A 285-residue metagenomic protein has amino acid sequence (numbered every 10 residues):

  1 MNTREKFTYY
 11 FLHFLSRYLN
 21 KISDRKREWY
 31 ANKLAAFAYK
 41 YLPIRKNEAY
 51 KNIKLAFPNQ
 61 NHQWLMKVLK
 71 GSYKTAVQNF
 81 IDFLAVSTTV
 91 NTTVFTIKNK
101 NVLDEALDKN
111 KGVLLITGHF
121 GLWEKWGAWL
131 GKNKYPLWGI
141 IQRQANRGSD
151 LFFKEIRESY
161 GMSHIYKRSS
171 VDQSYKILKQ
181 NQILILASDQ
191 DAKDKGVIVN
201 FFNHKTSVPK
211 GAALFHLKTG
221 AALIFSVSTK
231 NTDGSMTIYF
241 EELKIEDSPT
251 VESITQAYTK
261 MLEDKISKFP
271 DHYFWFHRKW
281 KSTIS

Functional and structural regions predicted by a protein language model:
M1-T117, G161: Membrane-anchoring hydrophobic helices of lipid-metabolizing enzymes
T3, K70, L107-D108, K132-Y135 (+1 more regions): Non-catalytic C-terminal accessory region of glycerolipid acyltransferases and related lyso-lipid remodeling enzymes
F14, K26, A49-N52, W126 (+4 more regions): Hydrophobic alpha-helical segments typical of transmembrane helices and their membrane-interface/capping positions
L19-I22, G121-G127, Y175-A187: Short, composition-biased local secondary-structure segments
L65, S149, I254: Hydrophobic (often cysteine-bearing) scaffold residues that line and stabilize catalytic clefts of nucleotide/cofactor
K109-R168, D194-V197, H204: Catalytic core of membrane glycerolipid acyltransferases/transacylases, capturing the structured, soluble-facing
